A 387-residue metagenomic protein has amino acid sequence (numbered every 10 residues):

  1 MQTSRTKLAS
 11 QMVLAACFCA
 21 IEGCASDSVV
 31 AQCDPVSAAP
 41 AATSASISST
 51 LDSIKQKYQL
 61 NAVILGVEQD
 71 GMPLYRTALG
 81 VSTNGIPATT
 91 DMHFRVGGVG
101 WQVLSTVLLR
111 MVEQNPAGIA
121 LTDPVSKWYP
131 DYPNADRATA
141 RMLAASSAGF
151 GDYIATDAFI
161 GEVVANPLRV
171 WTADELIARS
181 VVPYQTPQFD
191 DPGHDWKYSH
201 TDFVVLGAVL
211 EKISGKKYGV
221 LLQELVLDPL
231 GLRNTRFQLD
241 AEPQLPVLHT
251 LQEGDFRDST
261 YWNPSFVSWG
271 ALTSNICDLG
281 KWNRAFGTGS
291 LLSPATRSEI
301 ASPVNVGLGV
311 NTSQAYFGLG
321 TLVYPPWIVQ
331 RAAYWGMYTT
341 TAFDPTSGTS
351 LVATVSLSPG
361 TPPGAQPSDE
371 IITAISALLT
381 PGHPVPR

Functional and structural regions predicted by a protein language model:
Q2-V13: Bacterial N-terminal signal peptides that target proteins for export
C17-C19: Cysteine-centered motifs
E22-G23: C-terminal motif of bacterial Sec signal peptides marking the signal peptidase cleavage site
S28-T77, E211, E224, R257-R387: Catalytic loop of the DD-peptidase/beta-lactamase superfamily, centered on the K-T-G motif and neighboring
C33-V36, V81, T122-D131, D157-V163 (+2 more regions): Short linear capping/connector segments at secondary-structure termini
T43, I47, V96, G100 (+6 more regions): Hydrophobic (often cysteine-bearing) scaffold residues that line and stabilize catalytic clefts of nucleotide/cofactor
Y58-N61, G85-L143, Q188-D202, V267-G270 (+2 more regions): Short active-site loop at a secondary-structure junction that contains or immediately precedes the catalytic residue(s)
L74, D136-W335: Short, surface-exposed loop or secondary-structure junction motifs that flank catalytic or metal-binding residues
